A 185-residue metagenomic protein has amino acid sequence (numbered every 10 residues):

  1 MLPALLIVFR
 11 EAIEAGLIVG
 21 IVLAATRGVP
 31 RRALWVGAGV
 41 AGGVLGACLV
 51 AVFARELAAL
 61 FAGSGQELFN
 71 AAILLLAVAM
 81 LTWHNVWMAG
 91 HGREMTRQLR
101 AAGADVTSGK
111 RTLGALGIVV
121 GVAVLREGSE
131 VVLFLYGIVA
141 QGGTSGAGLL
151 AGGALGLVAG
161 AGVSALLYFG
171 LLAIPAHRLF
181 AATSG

Functional and structural regions predicted by a protein language model:
M1-G185: Multi-pass alpha-helical transmembrane bundle typical of ion/small-solute transporters and intramembrane aspartyl
